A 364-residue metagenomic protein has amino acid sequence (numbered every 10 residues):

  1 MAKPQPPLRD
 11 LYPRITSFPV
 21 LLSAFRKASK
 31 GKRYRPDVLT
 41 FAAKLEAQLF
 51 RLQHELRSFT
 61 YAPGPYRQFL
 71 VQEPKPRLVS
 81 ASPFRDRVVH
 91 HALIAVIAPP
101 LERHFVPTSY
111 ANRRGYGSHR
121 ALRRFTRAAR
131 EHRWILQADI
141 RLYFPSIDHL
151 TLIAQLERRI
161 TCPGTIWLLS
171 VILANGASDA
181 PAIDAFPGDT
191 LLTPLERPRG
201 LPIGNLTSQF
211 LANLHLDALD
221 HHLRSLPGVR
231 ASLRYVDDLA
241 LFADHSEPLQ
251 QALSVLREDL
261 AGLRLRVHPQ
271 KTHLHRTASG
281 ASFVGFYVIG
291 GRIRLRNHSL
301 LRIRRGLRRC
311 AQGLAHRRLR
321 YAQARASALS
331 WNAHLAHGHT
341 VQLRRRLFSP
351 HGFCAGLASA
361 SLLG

Functional and structural regions predicted by a protein language model:
M1-F50, L363-G364: Non-catalytic, polymerase-adjacent accessory regions of viral genome-replication enzymes
L8-L11, I94-D148: Active-site-proximal segment of RNA-dependent polymerases
G31-L39, P63-H91, H104-Y116, G176 (+1 more regions): Short, conserved non-catalytic motifs in the polymerase core
Q48, E55-L56, P107-T108, R127-V236 (+1 more regions): Conserved polymerase palm-domain catalytic core
G64-Y66, L233-D237, P269-T272: Short Gly/Ser/Thr- and Asp/Glu-enriched loop/turn motifs at secondary-structure junctions
S82, H91, P163, G188-P198 (+2 more regions): Right-hand nucleic-acid polymerase module
R257-L265: A common structural junction motif
